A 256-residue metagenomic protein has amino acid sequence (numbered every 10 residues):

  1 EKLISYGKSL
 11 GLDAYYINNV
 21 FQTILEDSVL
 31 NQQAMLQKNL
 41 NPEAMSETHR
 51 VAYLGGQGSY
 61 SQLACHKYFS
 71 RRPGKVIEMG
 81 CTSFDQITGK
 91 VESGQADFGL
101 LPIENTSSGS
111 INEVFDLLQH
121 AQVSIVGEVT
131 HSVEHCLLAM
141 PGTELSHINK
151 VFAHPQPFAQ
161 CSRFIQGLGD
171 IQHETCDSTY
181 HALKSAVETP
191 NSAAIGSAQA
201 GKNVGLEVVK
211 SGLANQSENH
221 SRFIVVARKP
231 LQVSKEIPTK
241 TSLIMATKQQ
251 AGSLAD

Functional and structural regions predicted by a protein language model:
E1-D256: Domain-level signature for soluble enzymes in the chorismate/prephenate branch of the shikimate pathway
